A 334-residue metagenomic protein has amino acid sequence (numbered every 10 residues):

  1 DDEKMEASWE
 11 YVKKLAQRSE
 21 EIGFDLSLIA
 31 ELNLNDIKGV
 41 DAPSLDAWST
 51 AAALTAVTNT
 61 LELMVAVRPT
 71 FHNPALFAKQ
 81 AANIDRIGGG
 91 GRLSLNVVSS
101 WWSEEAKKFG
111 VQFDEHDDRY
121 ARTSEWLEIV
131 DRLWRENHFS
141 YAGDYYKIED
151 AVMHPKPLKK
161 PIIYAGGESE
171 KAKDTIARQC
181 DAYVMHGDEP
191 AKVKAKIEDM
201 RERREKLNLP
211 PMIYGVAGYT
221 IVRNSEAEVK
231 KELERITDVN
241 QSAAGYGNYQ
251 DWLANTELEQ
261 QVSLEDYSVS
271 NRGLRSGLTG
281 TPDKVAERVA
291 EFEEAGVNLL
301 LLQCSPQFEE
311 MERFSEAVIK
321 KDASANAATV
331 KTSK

Functional and structural regions predicted by a protein language model:
D1-V57, K156-P161: N-terminal beta1-alpha1-beta2 module of alpha/beta enzyme domains
D1-W9, A66-A75, P157-E168, T220-R223 (+1 more regions): Active-site mouth loops of central-metabolism enzymes
A7, N33-L45, T70-A75, E189-A195 (+3 more regions): Acidic-and-aromatic substrate-binding clefts and catalytic sites of carbohydrate-active enzymes
S19, G23, L54, I84 (+8 more regions): Conserved, mostly hydrophobic/aromatic
E20-E21, A51-T60, A81, D85-L93 (+3 more regions): Acidic (Asp/Glu)-rich catalytic clusters
E21, F109, E115-P157, D188-E294 (+1 more regions): An alpha-helical appendage that flanks or caps ligand/catalytic pockets
S27-I29, L63-V67, L93-V97, I163-G166 (+3 more regions): Hydrophobic faces of well-ordered beta-strands that scaffold small-molecule active sites in alpha/beta enzyme cores
V40-M64, R122-W126, F314-V330: Alpha-helix-loop-beta-strand connector modules within alpha/beta enzyme cores
